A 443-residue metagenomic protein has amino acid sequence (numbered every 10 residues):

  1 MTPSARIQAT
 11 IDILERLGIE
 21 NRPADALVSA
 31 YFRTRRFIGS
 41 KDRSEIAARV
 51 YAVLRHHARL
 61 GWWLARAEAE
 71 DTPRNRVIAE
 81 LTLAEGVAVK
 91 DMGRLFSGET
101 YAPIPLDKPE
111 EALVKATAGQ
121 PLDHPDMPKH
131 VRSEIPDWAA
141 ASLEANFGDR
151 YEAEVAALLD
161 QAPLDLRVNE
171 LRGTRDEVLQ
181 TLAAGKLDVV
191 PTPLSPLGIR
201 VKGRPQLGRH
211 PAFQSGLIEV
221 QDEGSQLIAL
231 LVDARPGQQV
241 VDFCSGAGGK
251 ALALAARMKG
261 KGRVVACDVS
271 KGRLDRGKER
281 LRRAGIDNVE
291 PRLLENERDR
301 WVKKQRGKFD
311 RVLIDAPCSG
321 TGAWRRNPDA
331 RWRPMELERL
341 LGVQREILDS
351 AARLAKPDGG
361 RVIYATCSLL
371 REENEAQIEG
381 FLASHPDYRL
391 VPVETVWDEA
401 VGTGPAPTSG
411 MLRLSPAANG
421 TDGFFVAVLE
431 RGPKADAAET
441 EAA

Functional and structural regions predicted by a protein language model:
M1-R209, K308: Class I Rossmann-like S-adenosyl-L-methionine
D176-A443: Rossmann-like S-adenosyl-L-methionine
